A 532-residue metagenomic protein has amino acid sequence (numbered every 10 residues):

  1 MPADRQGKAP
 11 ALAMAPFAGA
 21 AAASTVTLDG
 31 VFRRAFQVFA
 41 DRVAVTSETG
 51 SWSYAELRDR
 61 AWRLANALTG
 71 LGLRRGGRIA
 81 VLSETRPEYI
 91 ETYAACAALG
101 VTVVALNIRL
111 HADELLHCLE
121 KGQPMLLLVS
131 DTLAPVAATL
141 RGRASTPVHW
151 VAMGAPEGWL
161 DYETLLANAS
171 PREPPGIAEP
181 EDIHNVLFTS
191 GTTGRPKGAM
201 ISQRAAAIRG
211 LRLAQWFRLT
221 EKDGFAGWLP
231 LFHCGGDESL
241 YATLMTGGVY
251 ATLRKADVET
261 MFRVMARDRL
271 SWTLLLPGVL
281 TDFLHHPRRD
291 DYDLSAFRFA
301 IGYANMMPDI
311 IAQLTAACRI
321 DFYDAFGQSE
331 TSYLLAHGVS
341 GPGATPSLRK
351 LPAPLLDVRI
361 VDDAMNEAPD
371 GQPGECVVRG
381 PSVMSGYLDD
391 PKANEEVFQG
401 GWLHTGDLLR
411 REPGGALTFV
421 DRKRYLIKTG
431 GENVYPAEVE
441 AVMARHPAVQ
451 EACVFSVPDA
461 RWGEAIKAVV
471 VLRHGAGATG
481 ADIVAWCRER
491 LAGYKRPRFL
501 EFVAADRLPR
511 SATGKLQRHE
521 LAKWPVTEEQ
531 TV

Functional and structural regions predicted by a protein language model:
P10-A11, A134-P180, P287, Q530: ANL superfamily adenylate-forming
A22-S24, L28, R33, D41-R86 (+4 more regions): Conserved AMP-binding/adenylate-forming core of the ANL superfamily
T25, A40, E157, A169-F188 (+3 more regions): Conserved pre-ATP/AMP-binding loop-to-beta segment of ANL
S53-A55, H184-I208: Conserved AMP-binding A3 loop
A65-N66, R78, E84-V104, I108-A112 (+5 more regions): A short helix-loop-beta submotif of the ANL/AMP-binding
N66, L110-H117, L127-D131, M265 (+8 more regions): AMP-binding/adenylate-forming catalytic core of the ANL superfamily
A207-G224, L231-S271, D282, H286-P287: Conserved AMP-binding/adenylation subdomain of ANL enzymes
M245, R267-L275, L284-A344, D357: Gly/Ser/Thr-rich phosphate-binding loop
